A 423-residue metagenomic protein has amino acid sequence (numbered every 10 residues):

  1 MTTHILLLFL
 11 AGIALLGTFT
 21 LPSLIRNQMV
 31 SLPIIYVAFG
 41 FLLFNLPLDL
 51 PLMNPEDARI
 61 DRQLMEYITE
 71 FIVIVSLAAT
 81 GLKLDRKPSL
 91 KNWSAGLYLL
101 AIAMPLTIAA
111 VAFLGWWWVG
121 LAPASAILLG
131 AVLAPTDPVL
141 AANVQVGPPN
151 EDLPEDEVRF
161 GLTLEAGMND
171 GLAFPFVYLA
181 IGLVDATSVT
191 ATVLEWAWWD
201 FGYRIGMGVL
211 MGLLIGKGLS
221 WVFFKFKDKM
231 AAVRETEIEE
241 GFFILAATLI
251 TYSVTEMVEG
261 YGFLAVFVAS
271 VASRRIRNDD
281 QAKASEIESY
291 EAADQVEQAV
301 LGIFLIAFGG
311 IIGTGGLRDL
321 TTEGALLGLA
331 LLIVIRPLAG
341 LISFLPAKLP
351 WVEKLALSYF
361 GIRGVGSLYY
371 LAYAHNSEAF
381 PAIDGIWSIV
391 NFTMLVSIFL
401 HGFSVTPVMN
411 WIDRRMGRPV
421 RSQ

Functional and structural regions predicted by a protein language model:
M1-Q423: Transmembrane helical cores of multi-pass secondary ion antiporters/exchangers
